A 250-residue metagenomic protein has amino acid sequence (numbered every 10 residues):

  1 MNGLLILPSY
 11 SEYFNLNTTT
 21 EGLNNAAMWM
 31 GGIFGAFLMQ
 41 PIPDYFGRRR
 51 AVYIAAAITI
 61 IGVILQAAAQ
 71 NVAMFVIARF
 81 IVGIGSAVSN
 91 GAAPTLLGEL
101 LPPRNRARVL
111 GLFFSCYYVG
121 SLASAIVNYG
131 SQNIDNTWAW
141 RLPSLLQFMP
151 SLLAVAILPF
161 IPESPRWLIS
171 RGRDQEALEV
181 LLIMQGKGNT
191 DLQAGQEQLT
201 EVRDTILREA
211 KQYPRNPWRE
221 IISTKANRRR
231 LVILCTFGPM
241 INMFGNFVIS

Functional and structural regions predicted by a protein language model:
M1-L182, L207-S250: Transmembrane-helix signature of 12-pass secondary carriers
M184-E197: Short intracellular "coupling" helices and adjacent cytoplasmic loop segments at the cytosolic face of multi-pass
G195-L207, K211: Cytosol/matrix-facing amphipathic helices and coiled-coil assembly/linker segments of eukaryotic membrane proteins
